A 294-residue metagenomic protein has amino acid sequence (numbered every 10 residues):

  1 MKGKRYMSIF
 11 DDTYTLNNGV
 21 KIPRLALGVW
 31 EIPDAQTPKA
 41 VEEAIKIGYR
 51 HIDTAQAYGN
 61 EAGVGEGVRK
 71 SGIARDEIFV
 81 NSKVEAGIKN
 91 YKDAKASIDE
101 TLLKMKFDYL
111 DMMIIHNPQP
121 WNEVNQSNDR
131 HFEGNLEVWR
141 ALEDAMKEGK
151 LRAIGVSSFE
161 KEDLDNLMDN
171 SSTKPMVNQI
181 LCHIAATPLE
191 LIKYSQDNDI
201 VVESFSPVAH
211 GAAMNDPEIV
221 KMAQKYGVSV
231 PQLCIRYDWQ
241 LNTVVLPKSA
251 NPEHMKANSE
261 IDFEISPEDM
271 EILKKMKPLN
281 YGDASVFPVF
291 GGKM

Functional and structural regions predicted by a protein language model:
K2-I78, A141, A209, G292-M294: N-terminal binding-site loop/beta-alpha segment at the start of enzyme catalytic domains that lines or forms
F10, P120-M294: Beta/alpha (TIM)-barrel catalytic core signal, keyed to glycine-rich beta->alpha loops juxtaposed to Asp/Glu that bind
N17, G65-R75, L102-K106, M168-S171 (+1 more regions): Acidic (Asp/Glu)-rich catalytic clusters
R24-A35, V84-Y91, Q126-S127: Active-site mouth loops of central-metabolism enzymes
P33-A44, N90-M105, E162-L164, A186-T187: Short, acidic/polar
Y49, F107-L110, L151, P175: A structural motif
R75-I88, M112-P118, C182: A short, structured active-site edge motif that brings together acidic residues
A94-I115, D144-E148: CE4/NodB-like, metal-dependent polysaccharide N-deacetylase domain that modifies extracellular/periplasmic N-acetylated
